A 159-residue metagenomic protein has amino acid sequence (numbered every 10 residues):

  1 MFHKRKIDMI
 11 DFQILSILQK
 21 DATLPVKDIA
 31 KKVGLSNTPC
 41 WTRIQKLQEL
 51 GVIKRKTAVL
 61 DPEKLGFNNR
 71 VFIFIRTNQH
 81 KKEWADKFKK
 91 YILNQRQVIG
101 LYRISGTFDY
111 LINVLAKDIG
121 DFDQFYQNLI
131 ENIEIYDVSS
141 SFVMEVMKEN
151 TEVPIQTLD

Functional and structural regions predicted by a protein language model:
M1-D159: A compositional/biophysical signature of low hydrophobicity enriched in polar/charged and small residues
